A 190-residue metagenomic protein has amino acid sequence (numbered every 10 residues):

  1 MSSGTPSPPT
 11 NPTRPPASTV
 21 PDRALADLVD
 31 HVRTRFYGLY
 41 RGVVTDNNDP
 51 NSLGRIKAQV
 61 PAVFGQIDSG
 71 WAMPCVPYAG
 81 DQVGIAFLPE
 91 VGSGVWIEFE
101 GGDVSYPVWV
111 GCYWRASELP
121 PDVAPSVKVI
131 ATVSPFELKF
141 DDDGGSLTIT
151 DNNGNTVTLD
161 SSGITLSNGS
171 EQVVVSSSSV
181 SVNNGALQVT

Functional and structural regions predicted by a protein language model:
S2-V175: Hydrophobic packing positions characteristic of elongated beta-solenoid/beta-helix-type spike/fiber shafts
S177-T190: Long terminal segments
